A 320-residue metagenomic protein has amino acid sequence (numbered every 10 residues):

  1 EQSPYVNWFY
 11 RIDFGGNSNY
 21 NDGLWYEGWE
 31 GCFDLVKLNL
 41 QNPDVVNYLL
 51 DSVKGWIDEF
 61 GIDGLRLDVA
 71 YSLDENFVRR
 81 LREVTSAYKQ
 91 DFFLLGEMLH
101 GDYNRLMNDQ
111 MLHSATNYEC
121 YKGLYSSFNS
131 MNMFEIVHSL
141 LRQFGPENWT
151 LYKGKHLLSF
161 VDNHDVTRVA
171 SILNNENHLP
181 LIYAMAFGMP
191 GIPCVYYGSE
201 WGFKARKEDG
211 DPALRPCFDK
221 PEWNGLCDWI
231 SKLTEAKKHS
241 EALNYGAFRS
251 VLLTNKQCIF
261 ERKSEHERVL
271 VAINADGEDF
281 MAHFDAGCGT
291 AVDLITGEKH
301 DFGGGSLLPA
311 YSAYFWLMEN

Functional and structural regions predicted by a protein language model:
E1-G55, E59, L81, A87: Substrate-binding/active-site clefts of carbohydrate-active enzymes
G31-V46, D63-S72, S127-F128, D165-N175 (+1 more regions): The substrate-binding groove and active-site-proximal loops of carbohydrate-active enzymes, especially glycoside
V46-L49, V78, L179, L226: Aromatic/hydrophobic pocket-lining residues that form the small-molecule binding cavity in soluble enzyme cores
K54, D58, D68-Y152, M185 (+5 more regions): Active-site-proximal helices and loops of the catalytic beta/alpha 8
D63-R66, D91-L95, H156-S159, P193-C194: Structural preference for beta-strand elements that scaffold enzyme active sites
Q110, L179, P190, V195 (+1 more regions): Carbohydrate-interacting/catalytic domains
P146-A170: Active-site-proximal helix-loop elements at catalytic-domain edges
I182-G188: Hydrophobic targeting/anchoring helices
